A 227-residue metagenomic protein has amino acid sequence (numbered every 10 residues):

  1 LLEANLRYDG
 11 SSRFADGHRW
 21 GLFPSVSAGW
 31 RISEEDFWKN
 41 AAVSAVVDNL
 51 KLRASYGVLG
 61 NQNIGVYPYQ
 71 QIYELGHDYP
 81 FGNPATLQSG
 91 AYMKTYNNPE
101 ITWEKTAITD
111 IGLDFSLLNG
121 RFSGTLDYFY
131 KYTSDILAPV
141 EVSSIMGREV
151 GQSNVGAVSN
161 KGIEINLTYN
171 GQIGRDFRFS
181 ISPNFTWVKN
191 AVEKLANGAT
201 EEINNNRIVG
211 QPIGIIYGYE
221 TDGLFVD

Functional and structural regions predicted by a protein language model:
L1-E220: Extracellular/periplasmic, surface-exposed regions of secreted and cell-surface proteins
D222-D227: Short, intrinsically disordered, charge-balanced linker/junction segments flanking boundaries in proteins
